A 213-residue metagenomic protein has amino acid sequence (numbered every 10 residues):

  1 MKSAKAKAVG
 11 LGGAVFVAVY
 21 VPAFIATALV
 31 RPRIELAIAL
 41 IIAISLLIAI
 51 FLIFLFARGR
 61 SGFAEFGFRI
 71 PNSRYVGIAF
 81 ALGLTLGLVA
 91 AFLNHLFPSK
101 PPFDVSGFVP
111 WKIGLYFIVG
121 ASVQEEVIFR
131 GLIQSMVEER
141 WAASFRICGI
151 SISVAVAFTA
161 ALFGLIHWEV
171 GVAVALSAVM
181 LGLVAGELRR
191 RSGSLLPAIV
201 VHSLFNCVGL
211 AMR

Functional and structural regions predicted by a protein language model:
M1-I70, R74, A91, H95 (+1 more regions): N-terminal, membrane-interfacial amphipathic/helix-forming hydrophobic leader that caps and precedes the first
A4, A8-F16, A37-I41, P71 (+5 more regions): Residue-level signature of transmembrane alpha-helical entry/exit and packing/kink sites in multi-pass membrane
K7-G10, F56-G59, A64, F80 (+7 more regions): Generic detector of intrinsically disordered, low-complexity, polar/charged segments
Y20, F24, G87, G182-G186: Alpha-helical transmembrane segments
F24, E35-L36, V89-A90, V105-S106 (+2 more regions): Short hydrophobic/aromatic-rich motifs at helix boundaries and adjacent loops
R31-A39, G62-Q124, E138-I147: Juxtamembrane helix-loop-helix connectors linking adjacent transmembrane helices in multi-pass membrane enzymes
P110-R213: Transmembrane helix-loop-helix hairpins at the membrane interface of multi-pass integral membrane proteins
